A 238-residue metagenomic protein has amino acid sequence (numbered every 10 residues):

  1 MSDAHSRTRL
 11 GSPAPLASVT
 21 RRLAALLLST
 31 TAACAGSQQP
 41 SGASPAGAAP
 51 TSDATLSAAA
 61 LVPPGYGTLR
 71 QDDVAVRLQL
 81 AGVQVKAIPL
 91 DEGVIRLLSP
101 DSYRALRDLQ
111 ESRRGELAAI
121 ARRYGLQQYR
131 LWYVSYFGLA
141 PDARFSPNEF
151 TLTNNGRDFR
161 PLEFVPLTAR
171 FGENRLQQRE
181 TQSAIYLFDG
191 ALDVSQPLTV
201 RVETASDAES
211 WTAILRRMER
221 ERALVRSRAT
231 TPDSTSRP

Functional and structural regions predicted by a protein language model:
M1-V19: N-terminal secretory signal peptides that target proteins for export/translocation
S6, S18, L28-S29, A49 (+1 more regions): A detector of low-complexity, intrinsically disordered, Ser/Thr/Gly/Pro/Ala-rich segments
T8, V19, A25, S41-G42: Intrinsic structural disorder/low-complexity segments
L10-S12, A24-A25, V225, T231: Sequence-pattern detector for short linear motifs and compositional/periodic biases rather than a specific fold
R22-A32: Bacterial N-terminal signal peptides
A35-P238: Conserved functional micro-motifs across diverse proteins
